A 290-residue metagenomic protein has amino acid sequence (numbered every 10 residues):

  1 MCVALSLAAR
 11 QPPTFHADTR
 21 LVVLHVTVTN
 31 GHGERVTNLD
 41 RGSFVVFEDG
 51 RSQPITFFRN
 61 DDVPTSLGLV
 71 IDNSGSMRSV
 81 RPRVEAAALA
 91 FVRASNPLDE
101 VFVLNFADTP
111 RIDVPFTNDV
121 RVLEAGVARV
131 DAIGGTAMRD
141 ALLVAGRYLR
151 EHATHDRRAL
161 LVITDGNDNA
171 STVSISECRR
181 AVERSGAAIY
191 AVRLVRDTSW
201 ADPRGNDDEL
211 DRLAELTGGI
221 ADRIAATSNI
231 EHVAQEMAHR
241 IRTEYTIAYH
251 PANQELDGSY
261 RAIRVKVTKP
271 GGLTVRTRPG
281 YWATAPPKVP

Functional and structural regions predicted by a protein language model:
M1-S6: Bacterial N-terminal signal peptides
A8-P290: Scaffold/interface architecture of coatomer-like assemblies
